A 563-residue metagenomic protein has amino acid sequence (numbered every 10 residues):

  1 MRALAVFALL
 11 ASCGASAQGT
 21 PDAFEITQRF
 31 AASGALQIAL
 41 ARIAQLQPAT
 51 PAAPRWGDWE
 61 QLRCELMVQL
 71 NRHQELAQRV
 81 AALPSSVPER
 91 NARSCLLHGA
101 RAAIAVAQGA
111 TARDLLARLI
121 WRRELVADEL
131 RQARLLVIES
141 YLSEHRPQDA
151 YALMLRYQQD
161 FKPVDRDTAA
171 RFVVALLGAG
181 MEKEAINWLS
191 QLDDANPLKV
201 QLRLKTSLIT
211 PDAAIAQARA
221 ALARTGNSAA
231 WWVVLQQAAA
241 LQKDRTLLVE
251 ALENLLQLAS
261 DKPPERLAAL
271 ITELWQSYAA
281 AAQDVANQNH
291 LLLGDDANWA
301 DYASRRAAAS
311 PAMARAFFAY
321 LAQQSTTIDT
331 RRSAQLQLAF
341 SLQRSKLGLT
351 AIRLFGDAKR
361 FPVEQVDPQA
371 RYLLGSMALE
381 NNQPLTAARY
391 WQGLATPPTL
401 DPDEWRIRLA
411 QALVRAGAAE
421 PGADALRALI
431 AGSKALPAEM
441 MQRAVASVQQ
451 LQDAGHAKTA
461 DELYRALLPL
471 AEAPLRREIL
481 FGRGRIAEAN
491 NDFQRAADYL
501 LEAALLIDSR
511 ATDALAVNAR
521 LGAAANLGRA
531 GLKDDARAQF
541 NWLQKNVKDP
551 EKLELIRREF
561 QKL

Functional and structural regions predicted by a protein language model:
L4-S12: Bacterial N-terminal signal peptides
A15-L563: Acidic, polar-rich low-complexity tracts and alpha-helical solenoid repeat scaffolds
